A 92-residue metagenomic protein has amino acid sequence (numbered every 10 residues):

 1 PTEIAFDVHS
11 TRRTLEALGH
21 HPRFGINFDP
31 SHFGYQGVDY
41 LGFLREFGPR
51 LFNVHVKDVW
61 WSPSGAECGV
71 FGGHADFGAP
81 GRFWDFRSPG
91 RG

Functional and structural regions predicted by a protein language model:
P1-R87: Acidic/histidine-rich catalytic cores of soluble enzymes
R91-G92: Glycine-rich S-adenosyl-L-methionine
